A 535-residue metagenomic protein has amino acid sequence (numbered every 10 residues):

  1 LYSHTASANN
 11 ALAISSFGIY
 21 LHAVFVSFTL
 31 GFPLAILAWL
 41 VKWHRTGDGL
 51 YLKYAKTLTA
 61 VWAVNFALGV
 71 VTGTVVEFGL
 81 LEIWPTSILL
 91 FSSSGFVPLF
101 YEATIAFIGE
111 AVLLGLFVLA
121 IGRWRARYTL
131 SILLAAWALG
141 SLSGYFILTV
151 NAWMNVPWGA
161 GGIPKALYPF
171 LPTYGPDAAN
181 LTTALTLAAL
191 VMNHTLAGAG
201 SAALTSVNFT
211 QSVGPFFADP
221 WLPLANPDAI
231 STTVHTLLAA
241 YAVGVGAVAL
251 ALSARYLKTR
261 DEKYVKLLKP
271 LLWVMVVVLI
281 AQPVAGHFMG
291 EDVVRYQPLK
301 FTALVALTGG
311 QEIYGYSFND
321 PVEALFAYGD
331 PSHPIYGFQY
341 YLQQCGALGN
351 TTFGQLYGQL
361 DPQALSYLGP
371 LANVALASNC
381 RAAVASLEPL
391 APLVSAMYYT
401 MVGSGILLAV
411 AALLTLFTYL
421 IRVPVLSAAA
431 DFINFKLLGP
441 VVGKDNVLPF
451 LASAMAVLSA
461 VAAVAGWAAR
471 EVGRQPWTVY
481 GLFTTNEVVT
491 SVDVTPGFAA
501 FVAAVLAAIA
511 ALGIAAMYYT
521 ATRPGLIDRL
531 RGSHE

Functional and structural regions predicted by a protein language model:
L1-E535: Polytopic transmembrane helical bundles with strong interfacial aromatic enrichment
